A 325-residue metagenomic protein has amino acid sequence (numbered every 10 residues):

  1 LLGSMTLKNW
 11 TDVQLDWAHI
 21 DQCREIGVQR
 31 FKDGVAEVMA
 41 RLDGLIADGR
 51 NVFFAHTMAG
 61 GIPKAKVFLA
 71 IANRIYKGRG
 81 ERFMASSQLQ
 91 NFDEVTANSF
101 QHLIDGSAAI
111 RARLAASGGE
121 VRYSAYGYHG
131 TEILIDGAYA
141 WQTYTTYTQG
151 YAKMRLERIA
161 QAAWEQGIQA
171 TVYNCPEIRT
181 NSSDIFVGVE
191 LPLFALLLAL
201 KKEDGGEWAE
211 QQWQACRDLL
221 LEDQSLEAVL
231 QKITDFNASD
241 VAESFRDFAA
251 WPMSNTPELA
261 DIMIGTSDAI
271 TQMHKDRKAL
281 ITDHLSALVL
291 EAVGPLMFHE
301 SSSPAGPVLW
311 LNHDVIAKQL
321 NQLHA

Functional and structural regions predicted by a protein language model:
L1-A108: NAD(P)H/NAD(P)+-dependent Rossmann-fold oxidoreductase cores
T6, T11, T57, T96 (+9 more regions): Residue-identity detector for threonine
K8, K32, K64-K66, R74-K77 (+5 more regions): Context-gated lysine
I20, I26, I46, I62 (+14 more regions): Weak global preference for isoleucine
F54-A55, Q166, I178, A215: Non-transmembrane, interaction-prone segments in cytosolic or luminal domains
A70-G167, Y173-P192, L197-K202: Catalytic loop of short-chain dehydrogenase/reductase
S99, A162-Y173, E190-H324: C-terminal helical subdomain
